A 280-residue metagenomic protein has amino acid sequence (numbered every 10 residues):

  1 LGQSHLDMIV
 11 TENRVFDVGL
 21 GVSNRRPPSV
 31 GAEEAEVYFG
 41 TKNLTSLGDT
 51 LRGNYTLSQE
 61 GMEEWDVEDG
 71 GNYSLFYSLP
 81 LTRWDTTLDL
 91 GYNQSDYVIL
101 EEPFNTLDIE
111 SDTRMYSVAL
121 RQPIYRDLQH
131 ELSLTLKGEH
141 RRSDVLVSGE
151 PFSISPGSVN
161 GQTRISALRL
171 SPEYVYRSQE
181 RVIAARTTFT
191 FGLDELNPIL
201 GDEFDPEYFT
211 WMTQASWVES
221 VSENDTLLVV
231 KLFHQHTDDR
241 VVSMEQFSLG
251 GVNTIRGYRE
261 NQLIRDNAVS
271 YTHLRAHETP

Functional and structural regions predicted by a protein language model:
L1-V175: Gram-negative/organellar outer-membrane beta-barrel architecture
D144-R275: C-terminal outer-membrane beta-barrel translocator/porin domains of Gram-negative envelope proteins and their
A276-P280: Single conserved hydrophobic/aromatic residue that forms the stacking wall/gate of nucleotide- or nucleobase-binding
